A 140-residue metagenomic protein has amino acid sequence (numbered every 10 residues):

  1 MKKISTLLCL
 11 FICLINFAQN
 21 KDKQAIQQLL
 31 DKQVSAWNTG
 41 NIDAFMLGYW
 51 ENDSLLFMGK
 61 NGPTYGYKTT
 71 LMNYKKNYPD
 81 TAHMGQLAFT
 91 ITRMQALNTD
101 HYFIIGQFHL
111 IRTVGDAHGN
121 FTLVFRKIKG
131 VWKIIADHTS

Functional and structural regions predicted by a protein language model:
I4, L8, I15-G48, T69: Short, low-complexity N-terminal intrinsically disordered segments enriched in polar/charged residues
Q33, F45-M46, S54-L55, T70 (+2 more regions): Hydrophobic pocket/interface hotspot
E51, L97-N98, I128: Structural motif
S54-Y65, P79-A82: A short gly/proline-enriched turn/hairpin at secondary-structure junctions
N61, R93, Q107-F108, L123 (+1 more regions): A mature extracytoplasmic/lumenal domain signature
T69-V114: Surface-exposed, charged secondary-structure patches
H118-S140: Short beta-strand edge/turn micro-motifs at domain boundaries
